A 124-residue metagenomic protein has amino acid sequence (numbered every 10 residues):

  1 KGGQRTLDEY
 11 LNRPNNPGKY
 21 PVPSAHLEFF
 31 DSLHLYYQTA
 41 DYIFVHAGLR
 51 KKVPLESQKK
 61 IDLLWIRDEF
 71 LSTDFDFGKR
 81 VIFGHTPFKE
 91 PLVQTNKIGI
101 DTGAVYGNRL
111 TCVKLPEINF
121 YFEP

Functional and structural regions predicted by a protein language model:
K1-R109, L115-P124: Acidic, His/Gly-enriched loop-helix segments that form or flank divalent-metal centers in metallo-dependent hydrolases
